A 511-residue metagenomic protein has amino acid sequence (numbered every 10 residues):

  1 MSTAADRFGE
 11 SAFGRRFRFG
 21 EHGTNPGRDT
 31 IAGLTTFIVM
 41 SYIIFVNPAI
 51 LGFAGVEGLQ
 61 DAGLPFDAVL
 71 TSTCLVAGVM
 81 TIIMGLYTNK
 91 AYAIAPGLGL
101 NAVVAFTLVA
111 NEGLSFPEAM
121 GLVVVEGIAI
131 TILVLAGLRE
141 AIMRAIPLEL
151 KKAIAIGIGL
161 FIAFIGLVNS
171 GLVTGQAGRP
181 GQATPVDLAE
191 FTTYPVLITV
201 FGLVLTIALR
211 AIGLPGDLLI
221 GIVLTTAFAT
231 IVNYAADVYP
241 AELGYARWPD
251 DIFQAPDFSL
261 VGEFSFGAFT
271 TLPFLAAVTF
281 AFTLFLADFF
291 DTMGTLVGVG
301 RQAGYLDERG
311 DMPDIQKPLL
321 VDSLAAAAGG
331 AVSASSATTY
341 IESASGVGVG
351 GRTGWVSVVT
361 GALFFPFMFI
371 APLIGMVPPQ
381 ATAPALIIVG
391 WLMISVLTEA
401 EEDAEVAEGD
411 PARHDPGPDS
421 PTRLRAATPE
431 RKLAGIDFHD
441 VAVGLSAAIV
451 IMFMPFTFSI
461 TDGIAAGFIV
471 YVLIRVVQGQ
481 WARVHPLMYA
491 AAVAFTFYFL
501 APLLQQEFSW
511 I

Functional and structural regions predicted by a protein language model:
S2-A68, T184-L188, I222-Q316, L392 (+3 more regions): Helix-loop-helix hairpins and the membrane-proximal interhelical loops of multi-pass alpha-helical transport proteins
E10-I43, N47, V76-A77, G97-F106 (+2 more regions): Helix-loop-helix junctions within the multi-pass membrane cores of secondary transporters/permeases
A32-P48, T73-G85, F106, V124-V134 (+10 more regions): Hydrophobic core segments of alpha-helical transmembrane domains in multi-pass membrane transport and ion-translocation
G52-P65, F106-A119, E140-K151, L160-A208 (+4 more regions): Inter-helical loop and helix-membrane interface segments of multi-pass membrane transporters/permeases
D61-A110: Active-site cofactor/substrate anionic-group-binding motifs, chiefly glycine- and Lys/Arg-rich phosphate-binding loops
I82-A95, A208-L219, G348-G354, A400-E402 (+3 more regions): Membrane-helix interface "capping/anchor" motifs
S115-G121, E149, A153, T192-I198 (+5 more regions): Loop-to-transmembrane alpha-helix initiation sites
V396-A492: C-terminal membrane-solvent junction of multi-pass transporters and transport-like membrane proteins
